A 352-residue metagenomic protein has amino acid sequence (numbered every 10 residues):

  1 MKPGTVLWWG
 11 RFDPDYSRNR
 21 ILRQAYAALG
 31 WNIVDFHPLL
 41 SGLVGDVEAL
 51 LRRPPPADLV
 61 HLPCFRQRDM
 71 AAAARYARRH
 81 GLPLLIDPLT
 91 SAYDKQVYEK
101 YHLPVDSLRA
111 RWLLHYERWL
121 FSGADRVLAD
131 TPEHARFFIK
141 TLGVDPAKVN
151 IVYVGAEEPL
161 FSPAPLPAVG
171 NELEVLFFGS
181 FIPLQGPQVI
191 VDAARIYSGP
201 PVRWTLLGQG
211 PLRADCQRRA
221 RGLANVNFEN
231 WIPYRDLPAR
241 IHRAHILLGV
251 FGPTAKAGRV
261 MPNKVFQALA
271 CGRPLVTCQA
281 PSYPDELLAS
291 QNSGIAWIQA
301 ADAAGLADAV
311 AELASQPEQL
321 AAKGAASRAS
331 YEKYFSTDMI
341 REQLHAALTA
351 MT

Functional and structural regions predicted by a protein language model:
L7, P167-R195, T205: Conserved donor-binding/catalytic core segment of Leloir-type glycosyltransferases
I21, A301, G305, S315-L348: A charged, aromatic-enriched C-terminal amphipathic alpha-helix characteristic of glycosyltransferases across folds
A49-L51, R79, S107-V127: Membrane-proximal helix-turn-helix segments that form the acceptor-binding/catalytic region of lipid-linked
I86-L114: Acceptor-binding helix/loop patch of EC 2.4 sugar-transfer enzymes, predominantly nucleotide-sugar-dependent
D94, Q185, P233-R240, L247-L269 (+1 more regions): Nucleotide-sugar-dependent
E133, G155: Carbohydrate-associated surface elements
A214-A239, W297: Nucleotide-activated donor-binding/catalytic signature segment of Leloir-type glycosyltransferases, i.e., the conserved
A289-Q291, I295-A303, E312-P317: Conserved acidic donor-binding segment of nucleotide-sugar-dependent glycosyltransferases
